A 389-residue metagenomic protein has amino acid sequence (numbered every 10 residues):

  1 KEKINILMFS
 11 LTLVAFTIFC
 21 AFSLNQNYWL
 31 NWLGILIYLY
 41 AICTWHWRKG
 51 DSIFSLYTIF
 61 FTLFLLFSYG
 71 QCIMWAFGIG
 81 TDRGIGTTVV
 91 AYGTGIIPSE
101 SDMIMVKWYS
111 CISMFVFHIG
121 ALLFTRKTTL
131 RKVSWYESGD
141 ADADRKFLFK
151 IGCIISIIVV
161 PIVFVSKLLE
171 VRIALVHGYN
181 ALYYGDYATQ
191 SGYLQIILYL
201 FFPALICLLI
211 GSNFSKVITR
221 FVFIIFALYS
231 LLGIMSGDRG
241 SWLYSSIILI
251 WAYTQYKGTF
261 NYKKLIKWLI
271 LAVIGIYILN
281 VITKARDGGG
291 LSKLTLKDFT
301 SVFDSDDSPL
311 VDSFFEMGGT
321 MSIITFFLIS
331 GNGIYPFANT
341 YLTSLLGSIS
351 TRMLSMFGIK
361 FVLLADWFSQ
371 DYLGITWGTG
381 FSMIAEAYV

Functional and structural regions predicted by a protein language model:
K1-F223: Membrane-anchoring hydrophobic segments
M8-F16, C20, S215-M235, R239-D304: Hydrophobic alpha-helical segments of polytopic membrane proteins
T12-A15, F147-V163, G192-F201, F226-L249 (+1 more regions): Hydrophobic alpha-helical transmembrane segments of integral membrane proteins
S23-Y28, S236-R239, V389: Transmembrane helix interruption/hinge and helix-loop junction motifs
G95-S99, F226-S230, M383-A387: Short, hydrophobic/aromatic alpha-helical segments in well-folded domains
F115-H118, L243, I324: Basic, gly/Ser/Thr/Pro-rich low-complexity segments located predominantly at protein N termini
V159-Y199, I247-I276, G290-K293, Y372-V389: Alpha-helical transmembrane segments of multi-pass integral membrane proteins, characterized by long hydrophobic
Y179-S191, I276-V389: Small-residue-enriched transmembrane helix-hairpin modules in multi-pass membrane proteins
